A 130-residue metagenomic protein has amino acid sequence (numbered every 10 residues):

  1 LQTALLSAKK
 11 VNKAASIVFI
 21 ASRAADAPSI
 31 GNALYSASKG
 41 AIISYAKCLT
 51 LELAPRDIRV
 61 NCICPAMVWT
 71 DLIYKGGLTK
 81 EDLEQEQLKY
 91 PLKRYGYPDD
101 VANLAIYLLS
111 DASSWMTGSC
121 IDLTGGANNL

Functional and structural regions predicted by a protein language model:
L1, S38, A46: Active-site helix of classical SDR
L6, L51-P55, S114: Alpha-helical segment proximal to the catalytic Tyr-Lys
S22: Residue(s) in the substrate-gating loop at a strand-loop-helix junction that position the organic substrate next
D26, C64-K75: Short, flexible catalytic-loop segment of classical short-chain dehydrogenase/reductase
A27, I106, T117-L130: Short C-terminal tail/terminal secondary-structure segment of NAD(P)H-dependent dehydrogenase/reductase domains
A27-A33, P55, K93, D111: Active-site loop immediately N-terminal to the catalytic Tyr-X3-Lys motif of short-chain dehydrogenase/reductase
A41, Y45-L49, L53, I63 (+1 more regions): Hydrophobic alpha-helix immediately C-terminal to the catalytic Tyr-X-X-X-Lys motif of short-chain
Y90-V101: A conserved structural motif in NAD(P)-dependent oxidoreductases
